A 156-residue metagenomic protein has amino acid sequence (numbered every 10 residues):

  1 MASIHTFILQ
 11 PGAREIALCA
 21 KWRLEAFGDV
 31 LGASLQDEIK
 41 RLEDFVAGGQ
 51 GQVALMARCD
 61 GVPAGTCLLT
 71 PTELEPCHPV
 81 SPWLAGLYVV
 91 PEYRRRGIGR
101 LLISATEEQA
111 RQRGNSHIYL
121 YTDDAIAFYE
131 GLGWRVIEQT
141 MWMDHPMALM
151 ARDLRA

Functional and structural regions predicted by a protein language model:
A2-C19: A short beta-loop-alpha structural element at the N-terminal edge of CoA-dependent acyl/N-acetyltransferase catalytic
L24-D44: Conserved GNAT-fold acetyl-CoA-binding loop/helix
F45-Q50: Short loop/turn motifs at secondary-structure junctions and domain boundaries
A54-M56, V62-T72, W83, Y88: Conserved beta-strand in the GNAT
Y93, G97-A105: Conserved acetyl-CoA pyrophosphate-binding loop and the N-cap/start of the following alpha-helix in GNAT-like
S116-A125, E138-A156: C-terminal "cap" of GNAT-fold acetyltransferases
E130-T140: Conserved acetyl-CoA-binding loop of GNAT-fold acetyltransferases
